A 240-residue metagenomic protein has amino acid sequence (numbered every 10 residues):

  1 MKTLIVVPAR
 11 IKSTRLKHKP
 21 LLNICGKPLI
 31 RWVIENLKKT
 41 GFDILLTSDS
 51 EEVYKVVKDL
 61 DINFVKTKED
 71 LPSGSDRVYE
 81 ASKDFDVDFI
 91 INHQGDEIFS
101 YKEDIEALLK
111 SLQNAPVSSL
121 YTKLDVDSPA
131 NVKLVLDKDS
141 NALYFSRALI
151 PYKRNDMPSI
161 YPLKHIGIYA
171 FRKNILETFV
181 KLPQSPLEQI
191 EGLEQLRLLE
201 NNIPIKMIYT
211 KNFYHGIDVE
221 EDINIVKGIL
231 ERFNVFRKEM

Functional and structural regions predicted by a protein language model:
K2-S48: N-terminal glycine-rich phosphate-binding loop and ensuing alpha1 helix
G41, V87, Q113-V117, I203: Short, high-confidence coil segments that cap the C-terminus of an alpha-helix and link into the following beta-strand
D43, N63, N202-P204: Residue-level detector of anion-binding/catalytic polar loops
S48-D49, S100, F171, D218: A conserved hydrophobic position in a structured secondary element of the catalytic/binding core that shapes
E51-H93, E97-K110: Short phosphate-binding loop-to-helix
V87, I160-M240: Conserved alpha/beta core of the MobA/IspD/sugar-nucleotide pyrophosphorylase nucleotidyltransferase superfamily
Y101-S185: Conserved core of the sugar-phosphate nucleotidyltransferase
